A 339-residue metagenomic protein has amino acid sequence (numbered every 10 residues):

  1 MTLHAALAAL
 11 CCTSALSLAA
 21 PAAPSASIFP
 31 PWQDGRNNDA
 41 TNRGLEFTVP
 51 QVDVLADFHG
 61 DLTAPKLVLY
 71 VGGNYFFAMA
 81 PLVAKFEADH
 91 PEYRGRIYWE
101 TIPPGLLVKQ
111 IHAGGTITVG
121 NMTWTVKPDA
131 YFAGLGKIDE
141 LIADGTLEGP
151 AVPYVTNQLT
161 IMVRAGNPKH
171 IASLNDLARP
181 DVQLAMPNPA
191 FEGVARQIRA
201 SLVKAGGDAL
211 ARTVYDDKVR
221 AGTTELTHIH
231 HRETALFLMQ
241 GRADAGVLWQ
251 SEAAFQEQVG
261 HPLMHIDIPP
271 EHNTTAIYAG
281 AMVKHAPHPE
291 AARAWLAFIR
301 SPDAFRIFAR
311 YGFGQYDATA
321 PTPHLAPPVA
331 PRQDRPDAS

Functional and structural regions predicted by a protein language model:
H4-S17: Bacterial N-terminal signal peptides
A20-E100, G105-K109, N121-K127, L135-G136 (+3 more regions): Exported/periplasmic ABC-transporter solute-binding proteins
I111-A113: Glycine/small-residue-rich interface belts in oligomeric ring/scaffold proteins and their assembly partners
G115-I117: Helical hinge/lid and interdomain linker segments adjacent to catalytic or ligand-binding clefts that mediate domain
E148-G149: A short alpha->loop->secondary-structure connector
V152: Short glycine-biased active-site loop of nucleotidyltransferases that positions the nucleotide triphosphate and helps
